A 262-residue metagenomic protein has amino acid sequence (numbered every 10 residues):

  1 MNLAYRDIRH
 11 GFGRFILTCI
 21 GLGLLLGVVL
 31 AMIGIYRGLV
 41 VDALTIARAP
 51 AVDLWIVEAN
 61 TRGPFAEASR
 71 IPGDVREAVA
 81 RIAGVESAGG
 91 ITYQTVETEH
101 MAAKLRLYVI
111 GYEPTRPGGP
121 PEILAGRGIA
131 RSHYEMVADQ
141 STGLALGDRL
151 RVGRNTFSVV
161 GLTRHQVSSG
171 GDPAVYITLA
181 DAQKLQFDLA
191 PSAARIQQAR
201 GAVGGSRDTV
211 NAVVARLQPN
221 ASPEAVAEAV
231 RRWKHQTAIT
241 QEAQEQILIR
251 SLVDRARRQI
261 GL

Functional and structural regions predicted by a protein language model:
M1-V29, V40, T45, R250: N-terminal Sec/SRP start-transfer signal
D7-I8, G13, T18-L22, G34 (+7 more regions): Structured catalytic cores of enzymes that bind and process phosphorylated ligands/cofactors
G27-Y108, R131-S132, L144-L146, A225-T237: Hydrophobic, regular-secondary-structure patches
L54, R195-W233: A short beta-strand structural signal in non-transmembrane regions
E58, V109-E113, G161, L217 (+1 more regions): Flexible glycine-/small-residue-rich
N60-F65, R164-V167, A215-S222: Structural beta->alpha junctions
I91-Q94, A103-E113, P120-Q198: Hydrophobic secondary-structure segments that place a key small or acidic residue at a functional site
S222-L262: Peri-transmembrane interface segments
